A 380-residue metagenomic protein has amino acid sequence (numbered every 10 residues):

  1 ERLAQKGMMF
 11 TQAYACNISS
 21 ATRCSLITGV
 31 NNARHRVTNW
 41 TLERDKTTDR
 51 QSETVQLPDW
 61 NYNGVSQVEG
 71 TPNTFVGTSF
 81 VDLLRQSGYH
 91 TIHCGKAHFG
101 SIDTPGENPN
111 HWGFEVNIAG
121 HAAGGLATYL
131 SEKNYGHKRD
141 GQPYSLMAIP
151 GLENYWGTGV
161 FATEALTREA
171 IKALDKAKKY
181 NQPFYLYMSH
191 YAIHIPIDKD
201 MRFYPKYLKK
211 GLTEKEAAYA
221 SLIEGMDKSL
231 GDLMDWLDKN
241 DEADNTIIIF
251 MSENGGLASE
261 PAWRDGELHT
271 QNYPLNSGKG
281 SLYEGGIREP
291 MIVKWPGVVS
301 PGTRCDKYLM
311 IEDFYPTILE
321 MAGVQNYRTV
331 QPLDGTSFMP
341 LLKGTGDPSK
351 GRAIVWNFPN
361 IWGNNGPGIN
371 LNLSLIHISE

Functional and structural regions predicted by a protein language model:
E1-R23, G29-R34, H90-I92, W112-H121: Short, structured active-site-proximal loop/turn typified by the sulfatase FGly-forming signature C/S-X-P-X-R
K6-T11, S87-I92, E115, Y180-L186 (+2 more regions): Loop/turn elements at helix/coil->beta-strand transitions in domains of secreted/extracellular proteins
Y14-I18, D49, Q67-T78, W156-E164 (+5 more regions): A short beta-strand-to-alpha-helix junction
A15, T22-S25, R36-N39, I102-G106 (+7 more regions): Short, solvent-exposed loop/turn and secondary-structure capping segments
T41-H90, A97-P183, H190-K199, A220 (+1 more regions): Formylglycine-dependent
P105-G113, I195-R202, D235-V298, M310: Histidine-centered active-site microenvironments of extracellular/periplasmic hydrolases and transferases
V116, H121-G124, G256-L282, V299-T303 (+4 more regions): C-terminal cap/loop subdomain of S1 sulfatases and analogous C-terminal strand-loop tails that border
F161-K178, P205-T246, W263: A long, amphipathic alpha-helix that forms part of the scaffold/cap immediately adjacent to metal-dependent active
